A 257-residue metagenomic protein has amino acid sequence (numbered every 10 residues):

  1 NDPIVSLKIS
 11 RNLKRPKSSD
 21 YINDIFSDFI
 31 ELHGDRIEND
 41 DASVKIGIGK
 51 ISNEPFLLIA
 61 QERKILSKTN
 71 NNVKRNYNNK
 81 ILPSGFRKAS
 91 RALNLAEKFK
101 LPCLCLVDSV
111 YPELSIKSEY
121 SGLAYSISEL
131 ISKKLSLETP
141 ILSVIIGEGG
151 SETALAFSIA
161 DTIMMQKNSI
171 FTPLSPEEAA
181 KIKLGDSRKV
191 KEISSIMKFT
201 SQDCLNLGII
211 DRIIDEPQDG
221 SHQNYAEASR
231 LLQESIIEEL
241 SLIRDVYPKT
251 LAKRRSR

Functional and structural regions predicted by a protein language model:
N1-F56, A60-I65, R75-N78, H222 (+1 more regions): Intrinsically disordered, low-complexity segments enriched in small/flexible residues
D2, K17, N79-L82, T172-P176 (+3 more regions): General structural signal for secondary-structure boundaries
S6-I22, I65-S67, C103-L106, L123-S128 (+2 more regions): A broad, low-specificity signal for short, low-complexity segments enriched in glycine/proline and polar/charged
L13-D20, V44, S84, E152 (+2 more regions): Charged, alpha-helix-enriched surfaces in structured cytosolic catalytic cores of large nucleotide-utilizing machines
K50-L135, L142-I146, S151: Cleft-lining beta-strand/loop regions that shape enzyme active-site pockets
E54, G85, T153, T200 (+1 more regions): Generic detector of short, well-ordered, non-transmembrane alpha-helical segments enriched in hydrophobic residues
V107-I237, S241: Conserved catalytic cores of soluble enzyme domains, especially glycine-rich substrate-binding beta-alpha loops
